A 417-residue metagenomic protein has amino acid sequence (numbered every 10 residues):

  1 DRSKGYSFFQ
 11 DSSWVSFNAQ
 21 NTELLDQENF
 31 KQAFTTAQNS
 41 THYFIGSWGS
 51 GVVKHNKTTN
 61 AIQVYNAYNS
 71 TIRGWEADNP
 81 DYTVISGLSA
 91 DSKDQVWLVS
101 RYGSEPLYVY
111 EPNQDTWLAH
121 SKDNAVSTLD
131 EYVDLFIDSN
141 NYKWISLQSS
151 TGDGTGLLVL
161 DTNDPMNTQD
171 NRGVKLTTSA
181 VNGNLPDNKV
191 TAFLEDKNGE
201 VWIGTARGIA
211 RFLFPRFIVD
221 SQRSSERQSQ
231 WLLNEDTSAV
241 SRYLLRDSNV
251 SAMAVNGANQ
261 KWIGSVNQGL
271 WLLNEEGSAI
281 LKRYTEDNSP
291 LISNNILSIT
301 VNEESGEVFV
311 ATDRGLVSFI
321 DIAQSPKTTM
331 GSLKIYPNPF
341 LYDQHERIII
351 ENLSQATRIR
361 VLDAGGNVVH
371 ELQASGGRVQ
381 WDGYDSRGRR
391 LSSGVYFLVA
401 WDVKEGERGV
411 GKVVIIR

Functional and structural regions predicted by a protein language model:
D1-L333, V368: Carboxylate-rich, polar loop motifs that coordinate divalent cations or form catalytic acidic clusters
G87, A252, L270, R358-I359 (+2 more regions): Generic short beta-strand
S293, Y342, Q355, R387 (+1 more regions): Surface-exposed loops/turns
T328-R360, R378-W381: Glycine-centered coil/turn sites that cap beta-strands in beta-rich domains
R358-V369, G388, Y396: Short, glycine-anchored, charge-dense loop/turn motifs used at functional sites
A374-E407: Short, surface-exposed loop/turn motifs with a glycine/proline- and acidic-biased composition
R408-V413: Edge beta-strands of extracellular beta-sandwich domains
I415-R417: Interdomain boundary/hinge segments at the C-termini of tandem beta-sandwich modules
